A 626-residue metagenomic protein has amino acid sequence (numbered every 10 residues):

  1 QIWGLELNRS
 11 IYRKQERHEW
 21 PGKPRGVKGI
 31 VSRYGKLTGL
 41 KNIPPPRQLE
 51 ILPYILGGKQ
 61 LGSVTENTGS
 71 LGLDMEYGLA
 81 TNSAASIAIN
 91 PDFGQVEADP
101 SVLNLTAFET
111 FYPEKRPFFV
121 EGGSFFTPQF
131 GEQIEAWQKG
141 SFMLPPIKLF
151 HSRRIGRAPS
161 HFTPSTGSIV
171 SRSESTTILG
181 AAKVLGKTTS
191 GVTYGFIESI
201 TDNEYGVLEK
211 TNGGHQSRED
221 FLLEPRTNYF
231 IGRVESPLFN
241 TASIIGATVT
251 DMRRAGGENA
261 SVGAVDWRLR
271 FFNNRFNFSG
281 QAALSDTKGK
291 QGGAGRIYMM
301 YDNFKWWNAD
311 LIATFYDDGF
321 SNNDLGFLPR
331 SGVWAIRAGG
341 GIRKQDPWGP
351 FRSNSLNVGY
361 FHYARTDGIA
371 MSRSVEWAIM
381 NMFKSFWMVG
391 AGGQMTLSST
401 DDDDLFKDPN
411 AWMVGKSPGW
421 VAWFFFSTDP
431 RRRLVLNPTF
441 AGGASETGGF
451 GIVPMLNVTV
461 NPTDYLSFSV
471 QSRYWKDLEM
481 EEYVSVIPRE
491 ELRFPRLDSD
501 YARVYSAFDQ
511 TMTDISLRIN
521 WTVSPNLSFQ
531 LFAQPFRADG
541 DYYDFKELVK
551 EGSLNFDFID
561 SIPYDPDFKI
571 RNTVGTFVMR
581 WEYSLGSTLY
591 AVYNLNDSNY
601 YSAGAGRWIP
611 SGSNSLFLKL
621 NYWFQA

Functional and structural regions predicted by a protein language model:
Q1-G39, P44-K59, T65-H362, G393-D401 (+1 more regions): Outer-membrane beta-barrel channel domains
T177-L179, L185, N273, Q281-A626: Exposed, low-structure sequence patches enriched in small/polar residues
